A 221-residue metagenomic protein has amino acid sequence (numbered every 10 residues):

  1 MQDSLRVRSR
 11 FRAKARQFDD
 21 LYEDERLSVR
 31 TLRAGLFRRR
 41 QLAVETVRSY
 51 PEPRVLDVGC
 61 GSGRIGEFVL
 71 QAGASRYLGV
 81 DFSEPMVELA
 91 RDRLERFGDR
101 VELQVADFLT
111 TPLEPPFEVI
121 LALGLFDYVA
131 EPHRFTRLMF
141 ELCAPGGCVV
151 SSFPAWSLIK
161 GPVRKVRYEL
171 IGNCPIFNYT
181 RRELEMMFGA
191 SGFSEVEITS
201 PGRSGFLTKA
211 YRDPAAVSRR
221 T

Functional and structural regions predicted by a protein language model:
M1-R48: Conserved class I S-adenosyl-L-methionine
S62-L109: Class I SAM-dependent methyltransferase SAM/SAH-binding core
L121: A conserved beta-strand element that flanks and buttresses the S-adenosyl-L-methionine
G124-L125: Short catalytic micro-motifs in class I SAM-dependent methyltransferases
H133-P145: A short glycine-rich, Lys/Arg-flanked "PGG" loop and its adjoining helix->strand segment in the class I
G147-F153: Conserved beta-strand signature within the Rossmann-like core of class I S-adenosyl-L-methionine
A155-P175: Short, glycine-/aromatic-enriched active-site segment of Class I SAM-dependent methyltransferases
P175-S191: Short alpha-helix
